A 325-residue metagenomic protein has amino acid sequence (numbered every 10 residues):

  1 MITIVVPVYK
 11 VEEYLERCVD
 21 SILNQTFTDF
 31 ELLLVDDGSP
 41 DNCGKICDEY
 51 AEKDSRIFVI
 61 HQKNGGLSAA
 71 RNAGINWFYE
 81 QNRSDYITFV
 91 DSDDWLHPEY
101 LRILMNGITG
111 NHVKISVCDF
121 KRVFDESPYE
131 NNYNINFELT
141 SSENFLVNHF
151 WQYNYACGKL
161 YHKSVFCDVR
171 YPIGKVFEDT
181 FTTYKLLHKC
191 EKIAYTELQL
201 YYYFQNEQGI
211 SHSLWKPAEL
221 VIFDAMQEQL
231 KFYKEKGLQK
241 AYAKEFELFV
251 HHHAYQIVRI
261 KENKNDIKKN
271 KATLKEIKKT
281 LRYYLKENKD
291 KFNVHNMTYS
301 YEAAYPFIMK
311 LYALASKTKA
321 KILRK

Functional and structural regions predicted by a protein language model:
M1-A225: Nucleotide-sugar donor-binding/catalytic module of glycosyltransferases that assemble extracellular/cell-envelope
I46, S141-L146, A241, A272 (+2 more regions): Exposed alpha-helical structural elements
A51, F246-Q256: P-loop NTPase catalytic cores that bind/hydrolyze ATP
V113, N263-K325: Membrane-interface aromatic/basic loop that binds lipid-linked glycans or pyrophosphate carriers, typified by
N131-N132, Y242, N293-V294: Short, hydrophobic secondary-structure boundary micro-motifs
L200-N206, S213-K240, H252-N288: Catalytic core of nucleotide-sugar-dependent glycosyltransferases
K236-L248, N296-E302: Structural motif
